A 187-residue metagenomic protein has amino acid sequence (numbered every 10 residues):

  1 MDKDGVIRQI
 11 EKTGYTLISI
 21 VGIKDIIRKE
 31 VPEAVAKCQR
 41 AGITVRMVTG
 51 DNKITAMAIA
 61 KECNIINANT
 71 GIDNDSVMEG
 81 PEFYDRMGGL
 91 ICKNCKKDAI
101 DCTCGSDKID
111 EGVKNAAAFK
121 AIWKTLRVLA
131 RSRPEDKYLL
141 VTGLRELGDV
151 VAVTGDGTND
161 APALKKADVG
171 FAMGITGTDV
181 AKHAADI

Functional and structural regions predicted by a protein language model:
M1-G143, L147, A161, I175-T176 (+1 more regions): Cytosolic catalytic headpieces and adjacent flexible linkers of membrane translocases
Y15, V151-T154: Conserved cytochrome P450 catalytic core segment spanning the I/J/K helices
L144-A152, D168: Short beta-strand/loop segments at the ligand-binding rim of alpha/beta enzyme cores
A167, A184-A185: Asp-centered catalytic/switch region of ABC-type ATPase nucleotide-binding domains
